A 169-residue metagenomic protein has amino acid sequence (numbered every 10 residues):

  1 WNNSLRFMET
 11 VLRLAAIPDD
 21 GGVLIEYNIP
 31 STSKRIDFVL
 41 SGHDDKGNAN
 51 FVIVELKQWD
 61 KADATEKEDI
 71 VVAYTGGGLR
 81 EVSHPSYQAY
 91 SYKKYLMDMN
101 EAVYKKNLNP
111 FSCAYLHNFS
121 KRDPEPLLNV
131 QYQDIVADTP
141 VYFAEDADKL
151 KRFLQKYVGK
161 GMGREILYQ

Functional and structural regions predicted by a protein language model:
W1-Y168: Accessory nucleic-acid engagement/destabilization modules that flank
